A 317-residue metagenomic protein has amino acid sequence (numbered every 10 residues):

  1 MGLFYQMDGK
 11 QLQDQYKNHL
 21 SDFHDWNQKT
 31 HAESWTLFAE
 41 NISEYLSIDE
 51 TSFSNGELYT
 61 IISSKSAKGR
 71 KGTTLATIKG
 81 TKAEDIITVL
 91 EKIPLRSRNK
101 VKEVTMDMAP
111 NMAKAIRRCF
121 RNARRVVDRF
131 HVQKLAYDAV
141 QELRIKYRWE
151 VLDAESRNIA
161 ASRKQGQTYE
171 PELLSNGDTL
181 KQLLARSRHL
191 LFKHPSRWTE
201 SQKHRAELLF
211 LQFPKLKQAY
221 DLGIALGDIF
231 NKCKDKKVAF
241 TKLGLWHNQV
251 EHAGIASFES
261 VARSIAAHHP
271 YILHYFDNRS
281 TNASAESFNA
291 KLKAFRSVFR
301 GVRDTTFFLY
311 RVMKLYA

Functional and structural regions predicted by a protein language model:
G2-K17: Short, basic interhelical loop/turn and adjoining N-cap of the next helix at nucleic-acid- or acidic-partner-contacting
D14-T105, P110-A115: RNase H-like nuclease fold core
E44, R124-V126, T281: Residue-level marker of motif borders
L46-T51, V104-D107, V127-H131, I265 (+1 more regions): Short, conserved catalytic/metal-binding motifs centered on acidic residues
D107-P110, I116-A160, E286: Conserved beta-strand -> loop -> alpha-helix junction used to position metal-binding or nucleic-acid-contacting
V151-P171, R303-A317: Charge-dense polyanion-binding interfaces
Y169-G254: Helix-loop elements that line ligand-binding/catalytic pockets
H247-A317: Basic, amphipathic alpha-helical segments enriched in Lys/Arg and hydrophobic/aromatic residues
